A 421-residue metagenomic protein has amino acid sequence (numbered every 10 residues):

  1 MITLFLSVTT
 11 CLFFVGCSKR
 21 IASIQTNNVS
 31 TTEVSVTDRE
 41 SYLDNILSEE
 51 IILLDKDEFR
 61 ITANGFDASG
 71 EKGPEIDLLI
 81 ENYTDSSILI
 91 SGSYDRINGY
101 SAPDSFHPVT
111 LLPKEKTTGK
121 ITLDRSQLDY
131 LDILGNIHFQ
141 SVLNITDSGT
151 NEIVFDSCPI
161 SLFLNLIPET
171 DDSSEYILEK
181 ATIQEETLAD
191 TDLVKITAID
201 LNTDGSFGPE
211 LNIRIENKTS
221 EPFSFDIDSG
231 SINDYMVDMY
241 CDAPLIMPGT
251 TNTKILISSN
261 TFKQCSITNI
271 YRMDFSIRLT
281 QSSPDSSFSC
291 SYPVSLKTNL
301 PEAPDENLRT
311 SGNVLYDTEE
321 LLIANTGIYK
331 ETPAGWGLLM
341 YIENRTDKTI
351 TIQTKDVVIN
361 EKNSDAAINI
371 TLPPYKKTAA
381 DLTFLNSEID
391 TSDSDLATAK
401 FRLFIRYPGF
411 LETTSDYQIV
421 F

Functional and structural regions predicted by a protein language model:
M1-V8: Sec-dependent N-terminal signal peptides
F13-G16: C-terminal motif of bacterial Sec signal peptides marking the signal peptidase cleavage site
K19-I61, S173-A189, R309-Y316: N-terminal, intrinsically disordered, polar/charged segments of Gram-positive cell-envelope systems that serve as
G70-D77, S206-N212, P333-L339: Short, solvent-exposed loop/turn segments enriched in Ser/Thr/Gly
I80-D85, I215-T219, Y341-T346: Asparagine-centered strand-capping/turn motif at beta-strand->loop junctions
S86-Y94, E221-S229, T268, K348-D356: Short, hydrophobic/aromatic beta-strand segments
A102-E152, M236-S286, K362-F410: Short, solvent-exposed, Trp/other aromatic-anchored flexible loops in extracytoplasmic proteins
T150-T191, D285-G327: Surface-exposed beta-loop interaction hotspot
